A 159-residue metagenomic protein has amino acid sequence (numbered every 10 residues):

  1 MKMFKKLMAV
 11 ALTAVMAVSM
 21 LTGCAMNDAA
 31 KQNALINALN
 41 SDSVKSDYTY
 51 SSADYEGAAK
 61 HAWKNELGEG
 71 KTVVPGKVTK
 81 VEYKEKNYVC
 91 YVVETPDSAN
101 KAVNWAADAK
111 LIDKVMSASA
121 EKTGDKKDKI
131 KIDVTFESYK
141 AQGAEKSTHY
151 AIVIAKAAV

Functional and structural regions predicted by a protein language model:
M1-M8: Bacterial Sec-dependent N-terminal signal peptides
L7, M26-D28, G76, A155-V159: Short acidic DE-rich linear segments
A9-T13: Internal alpha-helical transmembrane segments of multi-pass membrane proteins, especially GPCRs
M16: Ligand/cofactor pocket segment of small-molecule handling proteins
S19-G23: C-terminal motif of bacterial Sec signal peptides marking the signal peptidase cleavage site
M26-K86: Short, well-ordered surface patches within globular domains
Y83-V159: A well-ordered secondary-structure block
